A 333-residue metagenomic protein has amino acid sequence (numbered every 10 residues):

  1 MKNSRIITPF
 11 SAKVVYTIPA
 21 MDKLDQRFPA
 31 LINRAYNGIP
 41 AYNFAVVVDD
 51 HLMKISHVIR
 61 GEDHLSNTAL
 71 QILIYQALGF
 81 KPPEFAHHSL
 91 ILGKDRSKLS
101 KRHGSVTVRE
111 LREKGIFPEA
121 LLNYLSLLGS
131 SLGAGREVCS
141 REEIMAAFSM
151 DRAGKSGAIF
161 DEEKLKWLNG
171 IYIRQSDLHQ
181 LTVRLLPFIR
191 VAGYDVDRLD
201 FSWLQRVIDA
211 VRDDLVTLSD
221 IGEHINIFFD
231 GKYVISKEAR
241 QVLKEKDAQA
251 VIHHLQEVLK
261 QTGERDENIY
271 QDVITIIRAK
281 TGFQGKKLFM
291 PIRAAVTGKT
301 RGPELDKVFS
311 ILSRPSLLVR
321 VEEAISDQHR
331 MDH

Functional and structural regions predicted by a protein language model:
M1-H87, L92-L99, L132: Active-site cores that bind ATP or allylic diphosphates and position pyrophosphate for catalysis
M53-V58, I274-T275, G302-K307: Glycine- and acidic
H57-G61, E110, V258-Q261: Short histidine-centered catalytic/ligand-binding loop motif
L70, A120, V251: Charged catalytic carboxylate motif
F80-E84, H88-I235, T297-H333: Catalytic adenosine-cofactor/nucleotide-binding cores of aminoacyl-tRNA synthetases and other
R240: ATP-dependent carboxylate-amine ligase catalytic core
L243-V296: C-terminal accessory/binding modules appended to enzymatic or scaffolding proteins
